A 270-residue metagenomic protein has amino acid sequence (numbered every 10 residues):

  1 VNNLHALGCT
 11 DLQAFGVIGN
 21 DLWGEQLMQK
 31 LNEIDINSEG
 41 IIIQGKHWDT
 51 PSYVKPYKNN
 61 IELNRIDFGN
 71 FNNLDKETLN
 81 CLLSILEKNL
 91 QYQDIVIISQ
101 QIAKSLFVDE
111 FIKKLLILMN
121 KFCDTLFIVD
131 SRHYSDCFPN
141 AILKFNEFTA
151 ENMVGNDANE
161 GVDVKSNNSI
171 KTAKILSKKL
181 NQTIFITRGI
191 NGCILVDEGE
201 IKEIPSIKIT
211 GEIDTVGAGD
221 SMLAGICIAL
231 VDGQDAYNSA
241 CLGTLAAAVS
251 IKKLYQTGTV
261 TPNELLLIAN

Functional and structural regions predicted by a protein language model:
V1-I95, T261-N270: Conserved N-terminal subdomain of the carbohydrate kinase-like
L4, V54, V96-Q100, N146 (+3 more regions): Conserved structural-core and active-site-/substrate-pathway-adjacent residues in large, well-folded domains of enzymes
G16-E39, I112-F122, V196-I207: Short, electropositive alpha-helical surface patch
K30-E33, K58-N59, K144-E147, G161-V162 (+2 more regions): Short, hinge-like loop/turn segments at secondary-structure boundaries
F68, F145, S206: Active-site donor-binding loop signature of nucleotide-sugar glycosyltransferases
Y92-F107: Short acidic, glycine-rich surface-loop motifs adjacent to enzyme active sites
A103-I201: Conserved phosphate/ATP/ADP-binding segment of small-molecule kinases
I175, K179, T183, I207-I268: Conserved post-catalytic alpha-helical subdomain immediately downstream of the catalytic base and nucleotide-binding
